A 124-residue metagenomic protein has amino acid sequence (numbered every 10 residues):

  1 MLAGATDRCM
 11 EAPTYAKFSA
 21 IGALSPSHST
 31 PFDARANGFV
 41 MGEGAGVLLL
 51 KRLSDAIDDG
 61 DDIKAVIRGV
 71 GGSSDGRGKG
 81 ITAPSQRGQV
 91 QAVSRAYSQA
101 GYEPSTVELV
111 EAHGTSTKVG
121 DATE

Functional and structural regions predicted by a protein language model:
M1-E124: Condensing-enzyme catalytic core of the thiolase-fold
